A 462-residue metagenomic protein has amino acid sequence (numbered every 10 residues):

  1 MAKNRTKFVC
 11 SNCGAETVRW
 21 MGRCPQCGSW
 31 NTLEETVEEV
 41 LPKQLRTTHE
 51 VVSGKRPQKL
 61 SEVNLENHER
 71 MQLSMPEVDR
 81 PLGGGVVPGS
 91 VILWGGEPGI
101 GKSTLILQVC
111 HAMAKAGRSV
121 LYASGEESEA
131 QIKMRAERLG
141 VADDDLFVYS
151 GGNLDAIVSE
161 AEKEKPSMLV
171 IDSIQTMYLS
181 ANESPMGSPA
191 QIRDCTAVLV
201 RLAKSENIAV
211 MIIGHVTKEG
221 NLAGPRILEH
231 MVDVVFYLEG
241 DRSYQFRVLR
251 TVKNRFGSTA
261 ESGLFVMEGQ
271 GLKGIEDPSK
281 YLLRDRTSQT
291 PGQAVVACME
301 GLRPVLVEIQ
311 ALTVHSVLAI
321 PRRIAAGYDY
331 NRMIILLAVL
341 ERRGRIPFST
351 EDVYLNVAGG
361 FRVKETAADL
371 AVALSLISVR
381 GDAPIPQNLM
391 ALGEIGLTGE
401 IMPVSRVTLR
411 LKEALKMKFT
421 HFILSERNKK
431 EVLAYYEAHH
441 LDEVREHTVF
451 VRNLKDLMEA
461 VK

Functional and structural regions predicted by a protein language model:
A2-N12, E16-R80, V87-L93, I100-H111 (+7 more regions): Peripheral, non-AAA+ core regions of ATP-driven protein-machinery
E97, G125: P-loop (Walker A) phosphate-binding loop of NTP-binding proteins
V120-S124: Conserved RecA-like ASCE P-loop NTPase motor core of nucleic-acid helicases/translocases
E129: Divalent metal-dependent catalytic cores for phosphoryl transfer on phosphate-bearing substrates
